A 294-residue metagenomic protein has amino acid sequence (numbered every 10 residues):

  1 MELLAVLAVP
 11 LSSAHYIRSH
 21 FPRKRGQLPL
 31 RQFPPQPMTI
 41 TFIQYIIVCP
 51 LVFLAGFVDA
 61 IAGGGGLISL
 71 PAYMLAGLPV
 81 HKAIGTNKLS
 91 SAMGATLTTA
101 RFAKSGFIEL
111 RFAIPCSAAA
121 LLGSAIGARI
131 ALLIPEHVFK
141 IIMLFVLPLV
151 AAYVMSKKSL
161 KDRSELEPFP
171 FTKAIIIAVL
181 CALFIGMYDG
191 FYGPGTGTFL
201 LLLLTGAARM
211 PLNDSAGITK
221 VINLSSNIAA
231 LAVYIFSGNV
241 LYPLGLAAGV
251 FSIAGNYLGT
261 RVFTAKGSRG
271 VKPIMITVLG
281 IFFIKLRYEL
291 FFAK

Functional and structural regions predicted by a protein language model:
E2-V9: Extreme N-terminal basic, low-complexity initiation segments that serve as generic localization/processing leaders
P37-P79, L166-A216: Selected transmembrane alpha-helices and immediately adjacent juxtamembrane segments of polytopic inner-membrane
C49, F53, F57, K88 (+9 more regions): Residue-level signature of the transmembrane alpha-helical core of multi-pass small-molecule transporters
V80-T86, R111, M210-K220: Membrane-interface alpha-helices at helix entry/exit sites of multi-pass transporters
G85-V138, I142-F145, N227-T277: Selective hydrophobic functional segments
L97-F107, L144-P170, R261, I281-K294: Transmembrane helix exit motif
F184-F191, A230, F283-K294: Hydrophobic alpha-helical transmembrane segments in multi-pass integral membrane proteins
